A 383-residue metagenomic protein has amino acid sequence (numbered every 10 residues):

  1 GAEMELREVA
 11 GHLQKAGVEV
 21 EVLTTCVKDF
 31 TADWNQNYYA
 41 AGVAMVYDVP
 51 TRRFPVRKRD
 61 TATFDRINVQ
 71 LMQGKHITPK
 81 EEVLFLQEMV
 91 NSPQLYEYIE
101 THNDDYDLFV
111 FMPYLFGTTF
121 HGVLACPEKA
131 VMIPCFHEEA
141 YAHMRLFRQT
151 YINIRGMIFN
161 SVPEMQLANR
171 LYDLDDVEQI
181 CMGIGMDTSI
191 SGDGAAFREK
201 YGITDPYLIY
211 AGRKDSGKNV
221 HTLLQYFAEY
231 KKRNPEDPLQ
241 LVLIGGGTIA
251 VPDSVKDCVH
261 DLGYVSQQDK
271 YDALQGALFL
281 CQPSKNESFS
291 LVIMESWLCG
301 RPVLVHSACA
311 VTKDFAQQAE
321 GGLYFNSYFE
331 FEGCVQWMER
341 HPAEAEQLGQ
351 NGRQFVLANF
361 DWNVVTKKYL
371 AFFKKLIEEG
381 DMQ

Functional and structural regions predicted by a protein language model:
K129-A140, F147-D193, I203, Y210: Donor nucleotide-sugar binding/catalytic pocket of nucleotide-sugar-dependent glycosyltransferases
Y201-K218, L224-E229: Conserved donor-binding/catalytic core segment of Leloir-type glycosyltransferases
G245-Y271, A319: Nucleotide-activated donor-binding/catalytic signature segment of Leloir-type glycosyltransferases, i.e., the conserved
D272-A277, A316: Short alpha-helical donor nucleotide-sugar binding micro-motif in glycosyltransferases
K285: Aromatic "clamp/platform" in nucleotide-sugar-dependent glycosyltransferases that forms part of the donor/acceptor
P302-H306: Short hydrophobic beta-strand element within catalytic cores of glycosyltransferases and related nucleotide-activated
K313-W337, Q347: Change "using UDP/GDP/dTDP sugars" to "using nucleotide sugars
W337, E344-N359, K368-A371, K375: A short, well-ordered alpha-helix in the C-terminal region of glycosyltransferases
